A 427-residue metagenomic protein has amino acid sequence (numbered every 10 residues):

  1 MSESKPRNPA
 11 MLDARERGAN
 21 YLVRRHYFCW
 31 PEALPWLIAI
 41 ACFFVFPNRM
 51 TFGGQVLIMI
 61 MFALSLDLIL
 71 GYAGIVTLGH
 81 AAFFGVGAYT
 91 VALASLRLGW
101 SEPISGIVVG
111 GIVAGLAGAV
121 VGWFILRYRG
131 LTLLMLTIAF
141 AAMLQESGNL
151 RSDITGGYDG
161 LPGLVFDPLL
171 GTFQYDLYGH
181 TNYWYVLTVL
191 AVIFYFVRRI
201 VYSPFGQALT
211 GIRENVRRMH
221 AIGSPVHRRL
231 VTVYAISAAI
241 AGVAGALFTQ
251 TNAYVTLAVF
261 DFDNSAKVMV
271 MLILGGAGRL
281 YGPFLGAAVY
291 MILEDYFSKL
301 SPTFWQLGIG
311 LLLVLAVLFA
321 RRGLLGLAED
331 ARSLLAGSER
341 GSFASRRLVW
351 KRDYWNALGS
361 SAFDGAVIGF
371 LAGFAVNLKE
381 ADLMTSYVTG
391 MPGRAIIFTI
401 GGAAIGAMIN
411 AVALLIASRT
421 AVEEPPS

Functional and structural regions predicted by a protein language model:
S2-S427: Transmembrane alpha-helices and adjacent helix-loop boundaries
